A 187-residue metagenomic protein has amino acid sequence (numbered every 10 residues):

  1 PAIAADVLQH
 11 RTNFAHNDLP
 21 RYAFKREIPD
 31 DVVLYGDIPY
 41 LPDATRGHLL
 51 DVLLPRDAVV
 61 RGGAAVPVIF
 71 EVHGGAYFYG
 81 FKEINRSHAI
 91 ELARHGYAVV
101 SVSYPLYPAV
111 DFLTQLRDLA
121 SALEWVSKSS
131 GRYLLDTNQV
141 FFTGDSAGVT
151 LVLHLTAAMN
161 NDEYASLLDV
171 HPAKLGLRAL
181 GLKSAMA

Functional and structural regions predicted by a protein language model:
P1-N13: N-terminal membrane-anchoring alpha-helices
H10-A64: N-terminal cap/lid segment of alpha/beta-hydrolase-fold proteins
G63-A76: Short beta-strand element of the alpha/beta-hydrolase
A76, P105, M186: Catalytic metal-binding/acid-base residues of hydrolase active sites
G80-A89, H95, V100-Q139: Catalytic nucleophile-loop/oxyanion-hole region of alpha/beta-hydrolase and closely related hydrolase-like folds
S121-A187: Primarily recognizes the serine-hydrolase "nucleophile elbow" in alpha/beta-hydrolase and SGNH/GDSL folds
